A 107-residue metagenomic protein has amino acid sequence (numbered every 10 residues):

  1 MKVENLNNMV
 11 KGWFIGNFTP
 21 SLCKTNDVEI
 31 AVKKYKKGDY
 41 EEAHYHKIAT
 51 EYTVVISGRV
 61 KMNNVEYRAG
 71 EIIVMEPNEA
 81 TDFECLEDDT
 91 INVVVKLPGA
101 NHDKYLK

Functional and structural regions predicted by a protein language model:
M1-E29, E42, K107: A short, N-terminal "cap"/entry segment at the start of jelly-roll beta-barrel domains of the cupin/DSBH fold
K11-G12, V74, V93, N101: Anionic, Ser/Thr-rich low-complexity intrinsically disordered regions
E29-H46, P77: Conserved short histidine dyad/triad with adjacent acidic residue
Y35, Y45-K61: Short, conserved beta-strand element in jelly-roll/cupin
E42-A43, M62-N64, T81-E87, V94: Short beta-strand His + acidic residue motifs that chelate non-heme Fe in jelly-roll/DSBH and cupin folds
I48, E66, E79-A80, D88-D89 (+1 more regions): A generic "binding-loop/recognition-motif" signal
Y52, D88-L106: A short hydrophobic beta-strand segment most commonly corresponding to one strand of the jelly-roll/cupin
N63-T81: Short acidic-glycine-tyrosine-enriched beta hairpin
